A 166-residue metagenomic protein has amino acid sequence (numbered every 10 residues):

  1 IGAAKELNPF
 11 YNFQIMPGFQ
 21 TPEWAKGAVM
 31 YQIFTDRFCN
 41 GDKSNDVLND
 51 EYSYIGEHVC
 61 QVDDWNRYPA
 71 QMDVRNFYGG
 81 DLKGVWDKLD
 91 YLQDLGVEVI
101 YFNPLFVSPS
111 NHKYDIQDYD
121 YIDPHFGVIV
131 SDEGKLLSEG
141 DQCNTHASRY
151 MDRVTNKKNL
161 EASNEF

Functional and structural regions predicted by a protein language model:
I1-E165: N-terminal structural segment of carbohydrate-active enzymes
